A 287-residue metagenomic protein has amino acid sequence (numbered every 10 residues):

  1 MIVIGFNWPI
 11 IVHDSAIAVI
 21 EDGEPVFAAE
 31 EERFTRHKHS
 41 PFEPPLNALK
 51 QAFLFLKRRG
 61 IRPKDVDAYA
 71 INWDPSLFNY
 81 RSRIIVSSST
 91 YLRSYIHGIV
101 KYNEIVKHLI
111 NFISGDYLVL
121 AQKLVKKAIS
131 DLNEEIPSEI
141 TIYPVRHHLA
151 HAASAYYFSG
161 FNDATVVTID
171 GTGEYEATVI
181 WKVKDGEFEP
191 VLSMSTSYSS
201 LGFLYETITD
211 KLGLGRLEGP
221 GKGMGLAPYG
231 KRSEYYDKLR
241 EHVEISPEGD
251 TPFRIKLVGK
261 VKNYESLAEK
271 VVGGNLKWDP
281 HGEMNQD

Functional and structural regions predicted by a protein language model:
M1-D287: Short acidic/glycine-rich loops and adjacent helix/strand connectors that line catalytic pockets where negatively
